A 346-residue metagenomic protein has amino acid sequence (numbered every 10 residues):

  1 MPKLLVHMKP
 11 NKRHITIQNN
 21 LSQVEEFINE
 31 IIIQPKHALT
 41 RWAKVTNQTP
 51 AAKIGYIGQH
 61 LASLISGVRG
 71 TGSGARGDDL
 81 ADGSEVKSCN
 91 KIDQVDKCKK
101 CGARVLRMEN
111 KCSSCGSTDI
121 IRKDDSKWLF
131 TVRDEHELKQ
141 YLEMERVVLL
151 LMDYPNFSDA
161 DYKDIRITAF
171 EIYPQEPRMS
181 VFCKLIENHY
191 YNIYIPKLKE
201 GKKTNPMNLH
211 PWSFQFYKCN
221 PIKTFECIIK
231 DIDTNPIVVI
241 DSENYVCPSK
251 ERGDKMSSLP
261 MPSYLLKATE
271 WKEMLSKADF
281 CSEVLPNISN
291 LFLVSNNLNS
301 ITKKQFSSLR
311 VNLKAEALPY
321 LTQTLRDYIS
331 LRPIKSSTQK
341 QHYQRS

Functional and structural regions predicted by a protein language model:
P2-G77, D82, V86-S346: Nucleic-acid endonuclease domains
